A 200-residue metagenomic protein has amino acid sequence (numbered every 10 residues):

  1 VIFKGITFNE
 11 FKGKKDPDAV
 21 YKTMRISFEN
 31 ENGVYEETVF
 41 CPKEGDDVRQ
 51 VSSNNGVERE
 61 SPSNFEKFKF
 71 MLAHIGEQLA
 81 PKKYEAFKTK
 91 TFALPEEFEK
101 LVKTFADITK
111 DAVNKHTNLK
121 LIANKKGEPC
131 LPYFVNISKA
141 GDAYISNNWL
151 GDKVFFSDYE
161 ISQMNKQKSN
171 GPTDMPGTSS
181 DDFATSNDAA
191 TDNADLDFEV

Functional and structural regions predicted by a protein language model:
V1-V200: Short beta-rich binding modules
